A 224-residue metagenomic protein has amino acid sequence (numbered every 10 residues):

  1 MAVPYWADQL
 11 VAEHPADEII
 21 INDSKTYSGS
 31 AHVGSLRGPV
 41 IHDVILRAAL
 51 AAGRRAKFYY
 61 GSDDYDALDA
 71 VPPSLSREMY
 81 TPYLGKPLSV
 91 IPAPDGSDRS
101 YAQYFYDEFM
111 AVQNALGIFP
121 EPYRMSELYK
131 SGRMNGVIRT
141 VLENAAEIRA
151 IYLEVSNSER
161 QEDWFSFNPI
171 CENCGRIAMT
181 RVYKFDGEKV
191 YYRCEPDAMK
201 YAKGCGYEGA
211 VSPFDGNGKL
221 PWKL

Functional and structural regions predicted by a protein language model:
M1-I148, G218: N-terminal Rossmann-like or analogous alpha/beta NTP/dinucleotide-binding catalytic cores that position adenine
M1-T26, S156-L224: Alpha-helical recognition segments enriched in aromatics with Gly/Pro capping that present substrate-recognition
R47, V71, E154, K184-G187: A generic "cationic amphipathic patch" detector
L116-G117, S131-M179: Extended, charge-enriched helical/coil interaction regions that scaffold DNA-processing and chromosome-maintenance
